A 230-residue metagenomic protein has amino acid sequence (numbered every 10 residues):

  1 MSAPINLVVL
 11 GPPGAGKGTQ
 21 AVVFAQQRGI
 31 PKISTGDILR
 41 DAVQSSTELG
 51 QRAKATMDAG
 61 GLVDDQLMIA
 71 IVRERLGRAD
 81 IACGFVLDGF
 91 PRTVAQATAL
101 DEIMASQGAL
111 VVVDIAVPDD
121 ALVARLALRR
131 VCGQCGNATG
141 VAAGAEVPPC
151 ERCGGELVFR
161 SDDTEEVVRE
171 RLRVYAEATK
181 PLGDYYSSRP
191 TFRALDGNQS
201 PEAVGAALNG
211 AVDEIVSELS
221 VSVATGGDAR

Functional and structural regions predicted by a protein language model:
M1-R230: Glycine-rich phosphate-binding loop of ATP-dependent small-molecule kinases
